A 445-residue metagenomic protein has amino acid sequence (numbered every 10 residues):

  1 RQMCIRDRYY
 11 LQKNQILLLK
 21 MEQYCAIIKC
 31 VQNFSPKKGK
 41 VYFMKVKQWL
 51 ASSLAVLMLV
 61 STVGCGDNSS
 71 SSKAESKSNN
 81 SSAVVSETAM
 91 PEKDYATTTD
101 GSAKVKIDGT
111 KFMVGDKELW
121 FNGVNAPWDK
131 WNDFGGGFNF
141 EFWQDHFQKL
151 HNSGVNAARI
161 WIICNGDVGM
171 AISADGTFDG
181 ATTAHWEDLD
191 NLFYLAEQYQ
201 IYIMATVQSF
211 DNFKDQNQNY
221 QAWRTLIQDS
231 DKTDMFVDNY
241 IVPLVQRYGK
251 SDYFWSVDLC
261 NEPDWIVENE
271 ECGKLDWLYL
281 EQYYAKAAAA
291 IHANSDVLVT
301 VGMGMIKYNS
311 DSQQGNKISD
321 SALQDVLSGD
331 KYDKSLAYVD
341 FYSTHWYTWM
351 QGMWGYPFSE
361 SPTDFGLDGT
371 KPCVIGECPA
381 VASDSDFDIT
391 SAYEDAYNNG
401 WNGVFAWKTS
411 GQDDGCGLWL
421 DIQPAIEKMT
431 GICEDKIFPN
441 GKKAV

Functional and structural regions predicted by a protein language model:
R1-I5: Short, small-residue-biased leader/transition segments that mark boundaries at the very start of proteins
Y10, I16-F43: Short, Lys/Arg-enriched N-terminal segments with co-localized hydrophobic residues within the first ~10-30 amino acids
Y42-S53: Bacterial N-terminal signal peptides that target proteins for export
S61-G64: C-terminal motif of bacterial Sec signal peptides marking the signal peptidase cleavage site
G66-A89: Short, low-complexity, disordered segments immediately C-terminal to signal peptides in bacterial exported proteins
Y95-V339, T344-M353, D368-T370, A382-A406 (+2 more regions): Active-site mouth of glycoside hydrolases
I375-A380: Short acidic/histidine-rich active-site segments
C433-V445: Carbohydrate-binding surfaces of carbohydrate-active enzymes
